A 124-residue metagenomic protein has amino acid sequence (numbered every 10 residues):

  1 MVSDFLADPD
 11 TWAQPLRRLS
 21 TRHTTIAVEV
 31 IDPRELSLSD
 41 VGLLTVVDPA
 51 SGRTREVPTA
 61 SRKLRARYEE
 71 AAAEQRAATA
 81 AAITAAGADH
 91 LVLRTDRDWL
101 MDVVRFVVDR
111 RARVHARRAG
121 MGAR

Functional and structural regions predicted by a protein language model:
M1-D4: Acidic beta-strand-to-loop metal/phosphate-binding motif
A7-R124: Von Willebrand factor type A / integrin I
